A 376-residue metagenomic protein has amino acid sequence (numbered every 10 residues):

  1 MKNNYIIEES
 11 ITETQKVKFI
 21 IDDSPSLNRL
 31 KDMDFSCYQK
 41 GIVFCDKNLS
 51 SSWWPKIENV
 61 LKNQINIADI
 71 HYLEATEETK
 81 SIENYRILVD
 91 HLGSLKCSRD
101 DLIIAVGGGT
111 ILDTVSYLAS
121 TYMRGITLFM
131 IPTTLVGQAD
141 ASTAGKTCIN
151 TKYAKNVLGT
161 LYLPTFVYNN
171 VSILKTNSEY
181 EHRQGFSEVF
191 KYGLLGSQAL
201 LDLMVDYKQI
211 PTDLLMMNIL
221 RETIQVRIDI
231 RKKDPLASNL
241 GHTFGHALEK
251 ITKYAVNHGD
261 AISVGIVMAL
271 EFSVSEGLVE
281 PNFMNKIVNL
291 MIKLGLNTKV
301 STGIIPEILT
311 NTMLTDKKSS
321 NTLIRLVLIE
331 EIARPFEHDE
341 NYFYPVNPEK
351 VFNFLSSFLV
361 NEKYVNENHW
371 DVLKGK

Functional and structural regions predicted by a protein language model:
M1-D101: ATP/NTP phosphate-donor binding region
S10-I11, Y117-Y207: A glycine/threonine-rich phosphate-anchoring loop and its flanking beta-alpha core in nucleotide/phosphate-binding
A75-T76, V106-G108, L240-G241: Glycine-rich beta-strand-to-loop/alpha-helix junction loops that act as flexible
V89-I103, D113-M130: Non-catalytic interfacial helical region
T110-S116, Q138-A139, A247: Short glycine/serine/threonine-rich phosphate/pyrophosphate-binding segments that cradle anionic phosphate groups
S187-F190, P281-K376: C-terminal charged capping/lid subdomain of soluble metabolic enzymes
D202-I308: Active-site segments that bind and position negatively charged phosphate/pyrophosphate groups
